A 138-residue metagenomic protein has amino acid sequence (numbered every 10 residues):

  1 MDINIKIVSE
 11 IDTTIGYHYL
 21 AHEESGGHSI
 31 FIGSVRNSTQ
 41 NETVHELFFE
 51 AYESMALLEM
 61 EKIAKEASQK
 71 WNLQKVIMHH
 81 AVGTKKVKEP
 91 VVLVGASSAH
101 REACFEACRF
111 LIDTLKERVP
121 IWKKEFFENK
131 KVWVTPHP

Functional and structural regions predicted by a protein language model:
M1-P90, R101-R109, D113-P138: N-terminal, polar/charged subdomain of small-to-medium soluble alpha/beta proteins
G95-S97: Short hydrophobic/aromatic beta-strand micro-patches that form the beta-sheet surface supporting nucleotide- or nucleic
